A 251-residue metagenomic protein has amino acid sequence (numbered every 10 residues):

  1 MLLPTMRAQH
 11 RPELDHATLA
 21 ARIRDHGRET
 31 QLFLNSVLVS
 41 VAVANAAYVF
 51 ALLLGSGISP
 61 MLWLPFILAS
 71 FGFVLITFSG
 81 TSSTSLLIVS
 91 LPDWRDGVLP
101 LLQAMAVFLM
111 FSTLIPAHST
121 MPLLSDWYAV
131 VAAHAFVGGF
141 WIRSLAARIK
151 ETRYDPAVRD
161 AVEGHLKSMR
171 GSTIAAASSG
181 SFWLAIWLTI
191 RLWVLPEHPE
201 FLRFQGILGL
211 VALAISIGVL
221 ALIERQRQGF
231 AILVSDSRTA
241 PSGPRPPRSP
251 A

Functional and structural regions predicted by a protein language model:
L2-S83: N-terminal topogenic module of multi-pass integral membrane proteins
I23-N35, D96-G97, V162-W183: Loop-to-transmembrane boundary segments
A44-L64, L109-W127, L192-F204: Helix-coil boundary and interhelical linker segments in multi-pass alpha-helical membrane proteins
A46-A51, I67-P122: Internal transmembrane alpha-helix with an interfacial aromatic "cap," most often the third helix
G57-F71, M121-F140, I207-A212: Alpha-helical transmembrane segments
G72-S85, A135-P156, A221-G229: Membrane-water interface of transmembrane alpha-helices
Q103-G171: Membrane-proximal helix-loop-helix units in multi-pass membrane proteins
A176-A251: C-terminal transmembrane-bundle signature of multipass membrane proteins, characterized by strong activation on
